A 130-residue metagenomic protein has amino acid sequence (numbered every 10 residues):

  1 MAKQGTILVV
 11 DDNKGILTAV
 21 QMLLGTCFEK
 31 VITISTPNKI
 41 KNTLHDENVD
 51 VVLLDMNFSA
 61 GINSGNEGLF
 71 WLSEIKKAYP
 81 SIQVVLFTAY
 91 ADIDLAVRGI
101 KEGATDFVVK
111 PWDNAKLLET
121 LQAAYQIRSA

Functional and structural regions predicted by a protein language model:
M1-L8, K14, Q21, N38: Non-catalytic signal-transmission and effector/linker regions of two-component phosphorelay proteins
K14-T33: Two-component/phosphorelay signaling modules centered on CheY-like receiver
F28-N38, T43, N63-S64: Short hydrophobic/Thr-rich beta-strand motif most characteristic of the beta2 strand and flanking loop of CheY-like
I62-S81: Short amphipathic alpha-helix used as the core "switch/output" element in two-component signaling
D94, V108-Q122: C-terminal output helix
Q122-A130: The C-terminal output helix
